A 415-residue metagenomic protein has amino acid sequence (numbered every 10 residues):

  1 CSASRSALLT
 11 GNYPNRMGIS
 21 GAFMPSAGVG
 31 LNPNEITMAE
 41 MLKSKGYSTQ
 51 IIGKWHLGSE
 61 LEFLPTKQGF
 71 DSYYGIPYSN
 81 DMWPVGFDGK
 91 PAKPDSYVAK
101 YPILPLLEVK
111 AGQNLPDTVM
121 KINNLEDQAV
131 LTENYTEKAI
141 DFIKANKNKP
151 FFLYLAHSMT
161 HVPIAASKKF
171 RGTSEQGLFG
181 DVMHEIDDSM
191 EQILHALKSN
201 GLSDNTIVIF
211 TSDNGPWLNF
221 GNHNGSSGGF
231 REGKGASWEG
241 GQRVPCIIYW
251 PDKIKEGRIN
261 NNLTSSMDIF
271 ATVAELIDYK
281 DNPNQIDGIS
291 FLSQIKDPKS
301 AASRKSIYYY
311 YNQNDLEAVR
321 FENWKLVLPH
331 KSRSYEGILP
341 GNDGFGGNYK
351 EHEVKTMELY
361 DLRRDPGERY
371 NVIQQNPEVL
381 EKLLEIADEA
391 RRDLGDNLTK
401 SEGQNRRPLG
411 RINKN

Functional and structural regions predicted by a protein language model:
C1-E358, P366-E385, E389-R392, D396-N415: Formylglycine-dependent sulfatase
